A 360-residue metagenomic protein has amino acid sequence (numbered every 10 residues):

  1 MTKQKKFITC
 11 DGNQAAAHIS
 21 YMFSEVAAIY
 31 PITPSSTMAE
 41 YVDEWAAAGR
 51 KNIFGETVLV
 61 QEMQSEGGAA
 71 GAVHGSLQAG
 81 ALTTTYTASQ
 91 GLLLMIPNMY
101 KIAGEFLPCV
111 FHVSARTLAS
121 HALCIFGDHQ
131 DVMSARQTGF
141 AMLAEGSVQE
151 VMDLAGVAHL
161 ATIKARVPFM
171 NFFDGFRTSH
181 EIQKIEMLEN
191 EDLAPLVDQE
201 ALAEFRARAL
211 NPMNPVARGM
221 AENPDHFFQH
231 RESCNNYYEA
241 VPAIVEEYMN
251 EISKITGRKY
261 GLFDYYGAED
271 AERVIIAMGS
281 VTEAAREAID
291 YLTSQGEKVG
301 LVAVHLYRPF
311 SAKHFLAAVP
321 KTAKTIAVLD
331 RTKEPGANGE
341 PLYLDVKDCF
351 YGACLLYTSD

Functional and structural regions predicted by a protein language model:
M1-S134, G139, G156, G175: Thiamine diphosphate
D43-A46, Y100-A103, H159-A161, E186-E189 (+3 more regions): Short, solvent-exposed amphipathic alpha-helical segments in soluble enzyme and RNA/protein-processing domains
F54-V58, F169-D264: Conformationally flexible catalytic loops at phosphate/diphosphate-handling active centers
H121-I125, I244-Y260, A277-A285, H305-A312: A general structural motif
Q130-G175: Internal, well-ordered domain-core segments that constitute the primary functional module of diverse proteins
D270-E297, F310-F315: Redox- and metal-dependent alpha/beta enzyme cores, enriched for Fe-S-associated oxidoreductases and cofactor-handling
Q295-T325: Core nucleotide-handling region used for phosphoryl-transfer chemistry
Y357-D360: Conserved small/polar residues in nucleotide/adenosyl-binding loops
